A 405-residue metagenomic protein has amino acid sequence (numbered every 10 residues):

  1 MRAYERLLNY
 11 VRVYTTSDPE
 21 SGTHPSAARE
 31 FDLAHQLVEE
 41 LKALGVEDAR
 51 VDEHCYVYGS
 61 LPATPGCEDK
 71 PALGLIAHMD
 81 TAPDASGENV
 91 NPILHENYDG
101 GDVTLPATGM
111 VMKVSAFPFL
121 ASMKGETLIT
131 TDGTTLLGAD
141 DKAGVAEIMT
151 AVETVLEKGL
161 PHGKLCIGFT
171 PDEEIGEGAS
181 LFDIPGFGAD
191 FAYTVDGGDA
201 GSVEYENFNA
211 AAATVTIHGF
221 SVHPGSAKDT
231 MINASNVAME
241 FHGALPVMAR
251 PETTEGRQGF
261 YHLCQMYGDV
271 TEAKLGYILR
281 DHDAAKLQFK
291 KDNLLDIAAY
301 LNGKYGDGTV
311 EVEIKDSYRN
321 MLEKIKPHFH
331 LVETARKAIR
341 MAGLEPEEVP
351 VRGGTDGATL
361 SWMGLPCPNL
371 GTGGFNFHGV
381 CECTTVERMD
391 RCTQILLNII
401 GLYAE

Functional and structural regions predicted by a protein language model:
R2-A28, I129-T130, Y318, H378-G379: N-terminal capping segment at the start of a domain
G22-K70, G74-I76, D80: A non-catalytic alpha/beta surface segment that caps or lines the substrate-entry region of metallo-dependent hydrolase
A28, T135-A146, K228-N236, C383-D390: Short, conserved micro-motifs enriched in small and acidic residues
C67-K164, F169, A189: Active-site metal-coordination/substrate-binding segment of hydrolases, especially metallo-dependent peptidases
G74-H78, G168-T170, Y193-D196, T216 (+1 more regions): Short beta-strand segments
F117-L120, E126-A139, D172-A299, G308-V310 (+1 more regions): Midchain, well-structured core segments that form catalytic/ion-binding scaffolds
S235-E405: Metal-dependent amide/peptide-bond hydrolase catalytic core, centered on the "pita-bread" metallohydrolase fold
